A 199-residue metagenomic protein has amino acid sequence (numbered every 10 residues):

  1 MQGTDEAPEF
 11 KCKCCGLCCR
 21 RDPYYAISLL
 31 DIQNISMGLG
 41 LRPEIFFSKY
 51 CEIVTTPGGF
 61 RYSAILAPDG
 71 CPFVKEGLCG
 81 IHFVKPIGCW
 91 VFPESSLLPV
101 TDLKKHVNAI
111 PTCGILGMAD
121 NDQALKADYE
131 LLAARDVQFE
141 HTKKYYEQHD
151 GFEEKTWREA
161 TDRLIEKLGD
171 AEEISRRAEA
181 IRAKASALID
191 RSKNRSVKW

Functional and structural regions predicted by a protein language model:
M1-W199: Short loop/turn segments that flank or connect secondary-structure elements
